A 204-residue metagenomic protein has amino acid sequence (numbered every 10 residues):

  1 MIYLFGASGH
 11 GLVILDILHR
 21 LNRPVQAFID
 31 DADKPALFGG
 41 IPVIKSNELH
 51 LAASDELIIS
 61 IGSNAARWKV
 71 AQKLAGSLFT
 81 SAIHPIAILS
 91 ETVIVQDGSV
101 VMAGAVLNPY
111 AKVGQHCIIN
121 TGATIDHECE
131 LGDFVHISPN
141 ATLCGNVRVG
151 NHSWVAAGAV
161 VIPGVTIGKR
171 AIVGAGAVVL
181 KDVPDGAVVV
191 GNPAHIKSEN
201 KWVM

Functional and structural regions predicted by a protein language model:
M1-L51, S99: Hydrophobic, well-ordered beta-alpha structural blocks that scaffold small-molecule cofactor pockets
G6, I58-G62, P163: Small/polar loops that bind or transfer phosphate-bearing groups
G6, L57, F79, D126-H127: Generic structural signal for conserved hydrophobic packing positions in ordered secondary structure
G9, A65-A66, V178: Short alpha-helical
L15-I17, K69-K73, V113, P184-D185 (+1 more regions): Short amphipathic alpha-helical segments
D33-S90: Phosphate-bearing ligand-interacting subdomains that bind or position ATP/ADP/UDP/GDP/NAD(P) or nucleotide-linked
A82-K197: Structural signal for interior beta-strand "rungs" in well-ordered beta-sheet cores of soluble enzyme domains
I196-M204: Generic C-terminal helix-cap and adjacent flexible tail
